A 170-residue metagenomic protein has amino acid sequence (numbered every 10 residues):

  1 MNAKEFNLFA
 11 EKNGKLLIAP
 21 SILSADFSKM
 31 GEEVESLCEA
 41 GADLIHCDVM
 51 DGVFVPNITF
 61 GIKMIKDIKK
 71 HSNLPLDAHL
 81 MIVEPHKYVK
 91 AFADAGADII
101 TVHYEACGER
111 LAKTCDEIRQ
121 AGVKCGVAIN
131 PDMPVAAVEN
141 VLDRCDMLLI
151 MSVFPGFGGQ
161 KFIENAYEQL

Functional and structural regions predicted by a protein language model:
M1-T101, A106-K113, R119-Q120, K124-C125 (+3 more regions): Conserved N-terminal beta1-alpha1 strand-loop-helix module at the mouth
E109, G156-F157: Short glycine-rich, flexible loops that bind phosphorylated cofactors or substrates
A128-D132: Short gly/ser/thr-rich secondary-structure transition/capping motifs
